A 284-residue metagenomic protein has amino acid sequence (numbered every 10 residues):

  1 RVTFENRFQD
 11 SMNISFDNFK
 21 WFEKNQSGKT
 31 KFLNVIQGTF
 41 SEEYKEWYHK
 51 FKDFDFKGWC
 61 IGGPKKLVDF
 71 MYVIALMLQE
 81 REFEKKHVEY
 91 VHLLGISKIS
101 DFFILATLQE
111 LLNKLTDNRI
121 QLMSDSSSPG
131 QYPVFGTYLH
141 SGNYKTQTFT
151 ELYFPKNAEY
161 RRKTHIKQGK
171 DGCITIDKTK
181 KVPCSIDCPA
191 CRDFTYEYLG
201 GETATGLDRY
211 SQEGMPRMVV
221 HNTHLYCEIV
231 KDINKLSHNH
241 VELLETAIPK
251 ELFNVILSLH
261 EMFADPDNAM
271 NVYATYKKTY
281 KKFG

Functional and structural regions predicted by a protein language model:
R1, R7, R81, K98 (+5 more regions): Arginine residue identity/basic-tract feature
R1-R7, F22, K66-V68, E84 (+3 more regions): Alpha-helix capping and helix-coil boundary motifs
R1-S41, K45, T279: Active-site beta->alpha loop and helix N-cap motifs at the rims of alpha/beta catalytic domains
N6, N13, N18, N25 (+10 more regions): Detector for Asparagine
F8-S11, S15, Y44-Y48, L112 (+2 more regions): Generic structural signal of hydrophobic/aromatic residues within well-ordered alpha-helices of folded domains
M12, M71, M77, M123 (+3 more regions): Detector for methionine-enriched segments
S27-C184, C188: Glycine-rich phosphate/ribose-binding loops and adjacent secondary-structure elements that form binding surfaces
R161-G284: C-terminal extensions of enzymes
